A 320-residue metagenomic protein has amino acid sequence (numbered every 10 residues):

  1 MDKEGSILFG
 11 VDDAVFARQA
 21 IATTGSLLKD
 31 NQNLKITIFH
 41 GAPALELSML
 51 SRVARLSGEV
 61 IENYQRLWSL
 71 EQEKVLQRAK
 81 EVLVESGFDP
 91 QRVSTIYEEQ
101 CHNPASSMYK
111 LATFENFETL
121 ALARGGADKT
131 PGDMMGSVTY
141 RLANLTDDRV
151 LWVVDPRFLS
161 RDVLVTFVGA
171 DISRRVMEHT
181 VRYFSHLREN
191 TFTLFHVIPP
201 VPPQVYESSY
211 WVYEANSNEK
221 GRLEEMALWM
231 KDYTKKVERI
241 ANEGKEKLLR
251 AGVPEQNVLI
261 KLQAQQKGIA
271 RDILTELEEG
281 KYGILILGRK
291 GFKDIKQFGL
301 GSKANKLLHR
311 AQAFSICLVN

Functional and structural regions predicted by a protein language model:
M1-D2, E46, R66, L70 (+2 more regions): Structural beta-alpha unit
M1-E62, R161-A227, R250-V253, L259: Small/aliphatic-rich secondary-structure junction motif
K3-S6, I21-T23, K29-D30, S107-L159 (+1 more regions): Gly/Ser-rich helix-loop-strand patches that form or flank binding pockets for ribonucleotide-derived cofactors
A14, P43, Q100, A127-D128 (+5 more regions): Residue-level marker for beta-strand->alpha-helix junctions and adjacent short loops that shape enzyme
T23, E71-A79, S107, K236-G244: Short, solvent-exposed amphipathic alpha-helices that sit in or adjacent to ligand/effector-binding or catalytic
L34, Q91, D148-R149, N190 (+2 more regions): A structural micro-motif
G58-K74, K220-R239: A short acidic, glycine-rich active-site loop that binds or catalyzes chemistry on phosphate/adenosine moieties
